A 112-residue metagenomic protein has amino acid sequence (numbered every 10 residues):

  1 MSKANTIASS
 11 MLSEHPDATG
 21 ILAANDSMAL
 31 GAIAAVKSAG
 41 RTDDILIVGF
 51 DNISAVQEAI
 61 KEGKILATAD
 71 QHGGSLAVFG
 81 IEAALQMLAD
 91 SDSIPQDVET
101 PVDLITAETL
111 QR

Functional and structural regions predicted by a protein language model:
M1-E58: Hydrophobic alpha-helical
P16, R41, K64, S91-D92: Residue-level recognition of short, well-ordered coil/turn positions that link secondary-structure elements
G31, A59, F79, A83: Alpha-helical scaffold segments in soluble metabolic enzymes
A35-S38, E62-K64, A83: Short, glycine/charged-enriched secondary-structure capping and boundary segments
D44, K64-I65, P101: A generic structural signal for alpha->beta connector loops
E62-G74: Short beta-strand elements at the ligand-binding edges of bilobed clamshell
H72-R112: Hinge/cleft segment of the Venus flytrap/periplasmic-binding protein
